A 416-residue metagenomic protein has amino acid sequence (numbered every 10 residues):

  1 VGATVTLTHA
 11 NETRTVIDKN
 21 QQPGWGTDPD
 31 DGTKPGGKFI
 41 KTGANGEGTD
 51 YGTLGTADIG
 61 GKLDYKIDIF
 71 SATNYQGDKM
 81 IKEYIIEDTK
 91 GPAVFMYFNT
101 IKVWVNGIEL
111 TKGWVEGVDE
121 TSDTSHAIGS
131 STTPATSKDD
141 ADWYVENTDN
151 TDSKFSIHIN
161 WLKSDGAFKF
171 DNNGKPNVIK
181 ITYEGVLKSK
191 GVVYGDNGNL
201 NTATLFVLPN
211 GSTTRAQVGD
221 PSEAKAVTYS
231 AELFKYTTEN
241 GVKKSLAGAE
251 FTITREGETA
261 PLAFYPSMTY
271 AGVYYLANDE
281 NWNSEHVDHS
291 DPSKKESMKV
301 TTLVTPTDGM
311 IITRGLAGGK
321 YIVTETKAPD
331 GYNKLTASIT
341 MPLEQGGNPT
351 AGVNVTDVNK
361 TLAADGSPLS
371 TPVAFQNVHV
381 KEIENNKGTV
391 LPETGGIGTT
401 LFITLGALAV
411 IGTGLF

Functional and structural regions predicted by a protein language model:
V1-F416: Solvent-exposed loop/turn and edge beta-strand elements of beta-rich ligand-binding domains
